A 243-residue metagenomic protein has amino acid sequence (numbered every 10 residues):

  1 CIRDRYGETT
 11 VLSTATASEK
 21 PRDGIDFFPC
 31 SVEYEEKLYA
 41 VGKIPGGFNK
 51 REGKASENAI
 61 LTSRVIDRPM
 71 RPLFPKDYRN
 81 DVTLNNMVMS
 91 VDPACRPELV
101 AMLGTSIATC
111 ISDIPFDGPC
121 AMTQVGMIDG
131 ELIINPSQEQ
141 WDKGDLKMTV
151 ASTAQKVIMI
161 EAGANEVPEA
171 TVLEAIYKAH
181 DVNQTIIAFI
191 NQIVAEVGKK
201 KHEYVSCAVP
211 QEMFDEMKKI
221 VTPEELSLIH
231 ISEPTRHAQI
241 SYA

Functional and structural regions predicted by a protein language model:
C1-I2, I229-A243: Single conserved hydrophobic/aromatic residue that forms the stacking wall/gate of nucleotide- or nucleobase-binding
R3, I25, T83, G118-M122 (+1 more regions): Gly/Lys-enriched N-terminal cap/neck module of very large, oligomeric protein machines
R3, R22, F74-K76, Q138-D142 (+1 more regions): Replace "in large, NTP-powered and nucleic-acid-processing enzymes" with "in large, NTP-powered factors and other
G7-L84, V88-S90, A94-C95, E161 (+1 more regions): Glycine-rich, flexible beta-strand/loop modules in the N-terminal catalytic cores of phosphate-handling
T9, T153, T235: Ser/Thr-centric signal marking residues that sit in or immediately flank functional binding/regulatory motifs
N80-I134: Gly/Ser-rich oxyanion-binding loop with an adjacent helix/lid that shapes the negatively charged ligand pocket
D113-S227: Mobile "lid/hinge" segments at catalytic clefts and subdomain interfaces of large enzymes
